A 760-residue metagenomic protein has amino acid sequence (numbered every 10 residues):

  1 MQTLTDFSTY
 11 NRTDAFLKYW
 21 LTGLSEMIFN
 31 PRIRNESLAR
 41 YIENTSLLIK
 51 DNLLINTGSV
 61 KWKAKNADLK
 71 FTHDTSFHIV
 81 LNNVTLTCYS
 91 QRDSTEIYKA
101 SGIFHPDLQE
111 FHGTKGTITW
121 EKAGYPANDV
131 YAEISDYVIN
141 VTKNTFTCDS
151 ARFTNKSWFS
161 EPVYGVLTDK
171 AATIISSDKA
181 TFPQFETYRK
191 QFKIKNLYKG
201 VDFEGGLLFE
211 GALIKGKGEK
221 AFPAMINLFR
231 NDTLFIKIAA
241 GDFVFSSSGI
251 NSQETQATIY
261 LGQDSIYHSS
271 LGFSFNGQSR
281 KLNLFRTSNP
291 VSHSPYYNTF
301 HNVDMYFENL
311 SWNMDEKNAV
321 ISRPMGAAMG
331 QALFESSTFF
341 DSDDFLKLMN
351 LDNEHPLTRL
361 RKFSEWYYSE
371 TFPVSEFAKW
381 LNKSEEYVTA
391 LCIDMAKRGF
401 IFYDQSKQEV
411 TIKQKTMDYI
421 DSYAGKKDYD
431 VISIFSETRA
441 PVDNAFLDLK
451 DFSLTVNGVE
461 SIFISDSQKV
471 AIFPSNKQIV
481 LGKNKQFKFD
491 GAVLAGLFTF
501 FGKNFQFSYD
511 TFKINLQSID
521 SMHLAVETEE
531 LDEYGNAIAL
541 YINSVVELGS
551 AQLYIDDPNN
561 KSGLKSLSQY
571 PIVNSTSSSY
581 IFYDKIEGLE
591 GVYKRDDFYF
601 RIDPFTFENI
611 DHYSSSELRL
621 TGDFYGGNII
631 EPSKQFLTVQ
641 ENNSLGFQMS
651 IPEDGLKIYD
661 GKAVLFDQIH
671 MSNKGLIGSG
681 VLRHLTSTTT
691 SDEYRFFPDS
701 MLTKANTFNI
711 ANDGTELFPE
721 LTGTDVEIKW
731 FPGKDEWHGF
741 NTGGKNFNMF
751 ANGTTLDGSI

Functional and structural regions predicted by a protein language model:
M1-I760: Structural signature for solvent-exposed beta-strand/loop edge elements and short helix-capping sites, enriched
